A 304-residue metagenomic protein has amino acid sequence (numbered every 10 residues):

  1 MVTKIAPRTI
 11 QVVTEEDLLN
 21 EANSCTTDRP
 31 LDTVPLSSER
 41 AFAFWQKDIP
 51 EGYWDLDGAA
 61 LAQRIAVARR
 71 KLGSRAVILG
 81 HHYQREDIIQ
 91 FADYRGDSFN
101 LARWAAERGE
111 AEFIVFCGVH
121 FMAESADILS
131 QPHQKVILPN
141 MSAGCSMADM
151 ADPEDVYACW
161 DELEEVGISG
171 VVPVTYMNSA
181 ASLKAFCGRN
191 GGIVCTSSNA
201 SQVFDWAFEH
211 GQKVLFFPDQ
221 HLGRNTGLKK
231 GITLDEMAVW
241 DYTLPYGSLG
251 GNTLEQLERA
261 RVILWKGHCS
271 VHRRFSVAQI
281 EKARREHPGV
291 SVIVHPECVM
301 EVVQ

Functional and structural regions predicted by a protein language model:
V2-Q304: The feature marks the mature, well-folded catalytic cores of soluble enzymes
